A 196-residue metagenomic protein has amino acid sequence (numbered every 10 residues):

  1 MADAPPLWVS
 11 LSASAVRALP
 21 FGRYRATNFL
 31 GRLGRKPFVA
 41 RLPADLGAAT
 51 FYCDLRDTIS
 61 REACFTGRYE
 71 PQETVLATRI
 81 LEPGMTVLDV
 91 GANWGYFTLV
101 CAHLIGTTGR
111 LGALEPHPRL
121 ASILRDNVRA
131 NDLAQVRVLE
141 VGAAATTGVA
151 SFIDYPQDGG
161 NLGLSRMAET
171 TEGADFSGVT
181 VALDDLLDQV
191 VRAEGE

Functional and structural regions predicted by a protein language model:
M1-E196: Phosphate/nucleotide-binding beta-alpha loop and adjacent structural elements of enzyme active sites
